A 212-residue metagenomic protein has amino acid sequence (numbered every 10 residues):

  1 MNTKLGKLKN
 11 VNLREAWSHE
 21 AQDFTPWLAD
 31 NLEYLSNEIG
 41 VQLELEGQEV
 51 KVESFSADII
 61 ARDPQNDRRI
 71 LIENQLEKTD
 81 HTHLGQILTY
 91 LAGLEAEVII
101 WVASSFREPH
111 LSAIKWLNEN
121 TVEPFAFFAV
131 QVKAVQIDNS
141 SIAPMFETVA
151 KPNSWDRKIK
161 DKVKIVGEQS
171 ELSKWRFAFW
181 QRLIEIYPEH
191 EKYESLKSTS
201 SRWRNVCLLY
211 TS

Functional and structural regions predicted by a protein language model:
M1-H19, K151-I165: Interdomain/boundary linker segments immediately adjacent to catalytic/signaling cores
G6-G47, W175-E194: Acidic-basic catalytic patches of nuclease active cores, encompassing PD-(D/E)XK and other metal-cofactor nuclease
I39-S54, K197-R204: Long, charged, glycine-rich C-terminal linkers/tails
S56, R69-E73, I99: Short hydrophobic-acidic sequence motifs that mark active-site Asp/Glu residues
A61-L71: Active-site beta-strand-loop-beta-strand hairpin of nuclease catalytic cores that positions key catalytic residues
T79-H83, T89-I137: Nucleic-acid nuclease catalytic cores
N139-V206: Charge-rich interaction segments
Y210-T211: Conserved small/polar residues in nucleotide/adenosyl-binding loops
